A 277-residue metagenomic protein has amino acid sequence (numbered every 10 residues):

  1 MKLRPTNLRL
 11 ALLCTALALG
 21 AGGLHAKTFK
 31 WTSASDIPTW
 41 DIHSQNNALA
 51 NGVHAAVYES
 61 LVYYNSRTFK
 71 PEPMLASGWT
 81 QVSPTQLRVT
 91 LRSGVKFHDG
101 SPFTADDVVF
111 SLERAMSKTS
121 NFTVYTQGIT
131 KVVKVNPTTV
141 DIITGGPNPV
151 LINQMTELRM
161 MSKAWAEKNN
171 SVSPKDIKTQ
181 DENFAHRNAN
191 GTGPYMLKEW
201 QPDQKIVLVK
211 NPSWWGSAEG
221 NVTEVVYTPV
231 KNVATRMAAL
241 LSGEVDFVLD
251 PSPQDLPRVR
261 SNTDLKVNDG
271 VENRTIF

Functional and structural regions predicted by a protein language model:
L19-A26: Sec/Tat signal peptide C-region and signal peptidase I cleavage site
K27-P38, S77, Q86-V89, V108-L112 (+5 more regions): Short, well-ordered beta-strand elements
T32-V82, E113, N190-T192: N-terminal lobe/hinge region of extracytoplasmic solute-binding protein
A34-D36, Y125, L249-F277: Local pocket/hinge segments that shape ligand/substrate recognition
N65, K70, R159-G220, E224: Gly/Pro-rich hinge or "lid" segments in bacterial periplasmic/extracellular proteins
S77-N121, V135, D141, G145-G146 (+2 more regions): Aromatic- and charge-enriched surface segment that lines or borders ligand/interaction sites
T80, V124-P174: Surface-exposed binding/hinge segments that line and control ligand-binding clefts or catalytic entry sites
N183, P212-R258: Ligand-site clamp/hinge motif
